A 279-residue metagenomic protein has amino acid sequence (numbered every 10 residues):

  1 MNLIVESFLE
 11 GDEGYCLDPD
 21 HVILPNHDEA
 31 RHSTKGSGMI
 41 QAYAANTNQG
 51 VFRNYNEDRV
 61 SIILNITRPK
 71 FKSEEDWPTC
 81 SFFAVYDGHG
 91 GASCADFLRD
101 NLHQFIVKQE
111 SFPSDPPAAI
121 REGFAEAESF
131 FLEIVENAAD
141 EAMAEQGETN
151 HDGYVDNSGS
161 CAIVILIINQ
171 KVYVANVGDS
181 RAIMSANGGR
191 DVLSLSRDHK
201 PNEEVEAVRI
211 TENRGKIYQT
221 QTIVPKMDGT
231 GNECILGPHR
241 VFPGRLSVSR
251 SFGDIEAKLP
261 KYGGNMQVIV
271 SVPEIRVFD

Functional and structural regions predicted by a protein language model:
M1-D279: PP2C/PPM-type serine/threonine phosphatase catalytic domain
